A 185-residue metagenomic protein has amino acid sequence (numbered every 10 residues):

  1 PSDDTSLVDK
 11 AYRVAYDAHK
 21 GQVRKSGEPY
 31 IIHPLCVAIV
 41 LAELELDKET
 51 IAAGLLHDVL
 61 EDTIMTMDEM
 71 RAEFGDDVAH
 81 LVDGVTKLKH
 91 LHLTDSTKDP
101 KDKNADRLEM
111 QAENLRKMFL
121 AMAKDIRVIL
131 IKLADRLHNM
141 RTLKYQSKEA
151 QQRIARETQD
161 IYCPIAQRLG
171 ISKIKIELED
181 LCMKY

Functional and structural regions predicted by a protein language model:
P1-Y185: Active-site helical microenvironments for divalent-metal-assisted chemistry
